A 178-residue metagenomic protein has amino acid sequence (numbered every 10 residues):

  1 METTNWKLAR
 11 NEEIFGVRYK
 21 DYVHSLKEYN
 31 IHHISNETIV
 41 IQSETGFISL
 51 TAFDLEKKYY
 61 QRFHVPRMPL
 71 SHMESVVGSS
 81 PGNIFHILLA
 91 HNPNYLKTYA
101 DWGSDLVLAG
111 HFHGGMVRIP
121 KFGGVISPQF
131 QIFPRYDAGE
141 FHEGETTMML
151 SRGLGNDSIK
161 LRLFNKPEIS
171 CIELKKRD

Functional and structural regions predicted by a protein language model:
M1, F63-V77, I119-G123, F141-T146: Short, surface-exposed, charge-dense and proline/glycine-enriched linear segments
M1-E2, E37-T38, F53-L55, N92 (+2 more regions): Active-site metal-binding loops of divalent metal-dependent hydrolases
E2-E12, Q61-H64, W102-A109, I126-P128: Short low-complexity stretches enriched in small and charged residues
W6-I31, S35-T38, S43-H86, L96-K97 (+1 more regions): Binuclear metal-dependent hydrolase catalytic cores centered on His/Asp/Glu-rich metal-binding motifs
V40-Q42, A52, E140-H142, C171-K175: Short, well-ordered beta-strand micro-motif
F47-L50, V117, E173: Accessory recognition modules or surfaces
I87, N92-C171: Conserved beta-sheet core of the metallophosphoesterase superfamily
